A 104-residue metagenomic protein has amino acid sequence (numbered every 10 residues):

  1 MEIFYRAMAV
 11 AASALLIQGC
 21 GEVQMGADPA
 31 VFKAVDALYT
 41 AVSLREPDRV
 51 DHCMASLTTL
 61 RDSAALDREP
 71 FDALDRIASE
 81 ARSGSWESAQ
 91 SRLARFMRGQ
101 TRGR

Functional and structural regions predicted by a protein language model:
M1-C20: Sec-dependent bacterial lipoprotein signal peptides
E2-F4, E46, S85: Poly-acidic low-complexity segments
R6, D36, D72: Residue-level detector of functional hotspots within protein domains
A11-S13, A37, R76: A residue-level detector for conformationally permissive "hinge/kink" positions
G21-L44, Q90-R102: Short terminal alpha-helical segments
A27, V35-E69: Post-signal-peptide N-terminal segment of Sec-exported extracytoplasmic proteins
D62-R104: Compact alpha-helical subdomains of small soluble proteins
